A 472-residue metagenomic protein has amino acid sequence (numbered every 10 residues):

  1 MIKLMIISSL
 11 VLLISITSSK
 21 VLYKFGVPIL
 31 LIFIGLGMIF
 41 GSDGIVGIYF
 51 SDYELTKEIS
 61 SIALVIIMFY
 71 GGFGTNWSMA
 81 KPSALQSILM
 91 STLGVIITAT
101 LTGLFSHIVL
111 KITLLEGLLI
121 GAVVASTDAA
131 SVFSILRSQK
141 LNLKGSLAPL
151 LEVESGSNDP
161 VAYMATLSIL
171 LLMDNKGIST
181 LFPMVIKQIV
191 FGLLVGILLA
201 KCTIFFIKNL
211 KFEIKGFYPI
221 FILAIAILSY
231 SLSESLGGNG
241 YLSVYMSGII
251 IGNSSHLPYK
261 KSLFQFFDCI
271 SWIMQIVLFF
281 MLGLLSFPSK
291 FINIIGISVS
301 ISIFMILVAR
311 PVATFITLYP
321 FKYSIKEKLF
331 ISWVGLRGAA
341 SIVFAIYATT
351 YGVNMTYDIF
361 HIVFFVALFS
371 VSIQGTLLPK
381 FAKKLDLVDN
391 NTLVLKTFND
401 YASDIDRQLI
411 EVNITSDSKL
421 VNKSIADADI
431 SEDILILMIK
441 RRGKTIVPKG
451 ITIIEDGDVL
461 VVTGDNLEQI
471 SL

Functional and structural regions predicted by a protein language model:
M1-N390, L395, D404, E455-D456: Transmembrane helical cores of multi-pass secondary ion antiporters/exchangers
L89, E411, V461: Short aromatic/hydrophobic contact patches that present stacked aromatics for nucleic-acid/ligand binding
L151, T392-D400, I436-R442: Short linear loop/turn motifs
V244, I405-R407, D429-E432: A generic structural signal for short, non-catalytic loop/turn and secondary-structure boundary residues
F398-S403, K449-I453: Short, flexible, solvent-exposed loop/turn segments with mixed acidic/basic and small polar residues
R407-T415: Short amphipathic
S416-L467, L472: Cytosolic Rossmann-like ligand/nucleotide-binding regulatory domains
